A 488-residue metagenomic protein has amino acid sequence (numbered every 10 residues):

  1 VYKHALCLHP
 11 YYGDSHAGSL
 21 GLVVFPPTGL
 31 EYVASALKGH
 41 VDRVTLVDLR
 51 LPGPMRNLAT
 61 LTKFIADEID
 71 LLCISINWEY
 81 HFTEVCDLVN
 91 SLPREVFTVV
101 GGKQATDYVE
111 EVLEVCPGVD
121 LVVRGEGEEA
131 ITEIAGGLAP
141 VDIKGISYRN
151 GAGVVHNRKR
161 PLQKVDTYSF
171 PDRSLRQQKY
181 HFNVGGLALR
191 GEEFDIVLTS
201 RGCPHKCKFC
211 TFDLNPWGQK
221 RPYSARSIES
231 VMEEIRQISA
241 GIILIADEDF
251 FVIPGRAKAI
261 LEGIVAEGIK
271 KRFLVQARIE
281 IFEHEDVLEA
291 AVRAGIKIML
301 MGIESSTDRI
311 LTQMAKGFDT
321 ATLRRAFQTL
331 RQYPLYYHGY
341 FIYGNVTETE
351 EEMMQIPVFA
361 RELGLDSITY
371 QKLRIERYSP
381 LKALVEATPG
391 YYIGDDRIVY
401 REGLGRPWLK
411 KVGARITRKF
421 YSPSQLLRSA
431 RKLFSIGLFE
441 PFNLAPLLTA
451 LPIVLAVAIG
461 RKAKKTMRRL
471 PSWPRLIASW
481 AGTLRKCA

Functional and structural regions predicted by a protein language model:
V1-C7, G39, R43, A66-D67 (+4 more regions): Radical SAM enzyme core and accessory elements
Y2-V24: Short glycine-rich His-centered loop
H4, A36-L162, K372, Y378: Glycine-rich beta-alpha loop elements in corrinoid/cobalamin-binding modules across cobalamin-dependent enzymes
Y11-S19, R149-T199: N-terminal [4Fe-4S]-dependent radical SAM core
D14-H16, G151, H205, G255 (+5 more regions): Flexible glycine/acidic-rich beta-alpha junction loops that bind and position SAM and/or redox cofactors in anaerobic
F25, D172-H338, V358: Radical SAM [4Fe-4S] cluster-binding motif and immediate context
P52-P54, R278-E280, M301, S306-A315 (+3 more regions): Conserved strand-turn element in the central/C-terminal portion of the radical SAM core barrel that lines
E111-V115, V287, T347-E362: Catalytic cores of alpha/beta
